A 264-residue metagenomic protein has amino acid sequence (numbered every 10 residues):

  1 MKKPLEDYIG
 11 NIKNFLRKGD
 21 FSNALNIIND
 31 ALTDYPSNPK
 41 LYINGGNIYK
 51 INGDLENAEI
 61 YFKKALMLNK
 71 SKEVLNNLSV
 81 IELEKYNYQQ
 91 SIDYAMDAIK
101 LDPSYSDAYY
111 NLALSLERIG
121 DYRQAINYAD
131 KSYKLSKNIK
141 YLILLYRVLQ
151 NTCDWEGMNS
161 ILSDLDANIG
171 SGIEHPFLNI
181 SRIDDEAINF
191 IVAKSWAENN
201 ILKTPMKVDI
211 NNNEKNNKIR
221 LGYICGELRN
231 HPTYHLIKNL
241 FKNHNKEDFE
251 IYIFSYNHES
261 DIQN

Functional and structural regions predicted by a protein language model:
M1-N264: Alpha-helical solenoid repeat scaffolds of the TPR/TPR-like class and their adjacent stem/linker regions that mediate
